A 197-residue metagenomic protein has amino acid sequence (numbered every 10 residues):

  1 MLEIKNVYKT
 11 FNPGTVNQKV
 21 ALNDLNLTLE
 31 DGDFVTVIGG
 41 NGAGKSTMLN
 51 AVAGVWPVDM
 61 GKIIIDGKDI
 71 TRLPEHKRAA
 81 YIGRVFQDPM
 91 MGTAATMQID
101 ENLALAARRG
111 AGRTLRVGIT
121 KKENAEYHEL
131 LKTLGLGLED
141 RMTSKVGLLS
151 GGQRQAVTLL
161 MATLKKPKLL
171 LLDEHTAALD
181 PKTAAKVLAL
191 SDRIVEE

Functional and structural regions predicted by a protein language model:
M1-I4, T10-D24, T36, P74: A short, flexible loop at the N-terminus of ABC-type nucleotide-binding domains that lies
T15, P57, D69-G83, M91 (+2 more regions): ABC ATPase NBD coupling module
I38-G40: The feature captures the beta-strand-to-loop junction immediately N-terminal to the Walker
A53: Helix-to-loop junction immediately C-terminal to a conserved catalytic motif
G61-D69: Conserved ABC transporter NBD signature motif
D88, T96-G112: Q-loop/switch helix immediately C-terminal to the Walker
A162-T163: ABC ATPase C-loop
E174-H175: Walker B catalytic motif
